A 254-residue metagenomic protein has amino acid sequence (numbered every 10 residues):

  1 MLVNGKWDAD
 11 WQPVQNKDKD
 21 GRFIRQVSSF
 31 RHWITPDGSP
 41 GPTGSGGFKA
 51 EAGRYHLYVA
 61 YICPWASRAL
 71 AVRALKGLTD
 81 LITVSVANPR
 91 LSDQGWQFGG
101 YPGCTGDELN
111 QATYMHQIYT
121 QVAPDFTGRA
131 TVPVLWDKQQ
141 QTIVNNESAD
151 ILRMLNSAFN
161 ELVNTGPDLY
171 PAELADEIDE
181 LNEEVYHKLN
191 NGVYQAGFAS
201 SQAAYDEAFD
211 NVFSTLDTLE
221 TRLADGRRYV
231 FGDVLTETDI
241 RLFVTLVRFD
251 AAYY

Functional and structural regions predicted by a protein language model:
M1-K49, G53: N-terminal regions that are enriched for targeting/export leaders and immediately downstream pro/stem segments
G41-G95, E237, Y253: Local sequence-structure signature of Cys/Sec-based thiol-disulfide redox active-site neighborhoods
G44-G46, Y119-D125, V132, Q141 (+1 more regions): Catalytic micro-motifs at enzyme active sites that drive phosphoryl/nucleotidyl and oxygen chemistry
H56-Y58, V132-K138, T238-I240: Extended hydrophobic secondary-structure segments that form protein cores and membrane-embedded regions
V59-P64, N88-L91, Y119, W136-Q140 (+3 more regions): Short, flexible loop/turn elements at secondary-structure junctions
V84-L91, R129-K138, P171-A175: Short, glycine/charge-rich beta-strand/loop segments that flank catalytic centers and engage negatively charged groups
Q97-T105, L109-W136: Structural micro-motif
T127-A130, I143-Y254: GST-like fold's C-terminal all-alpha helical module
